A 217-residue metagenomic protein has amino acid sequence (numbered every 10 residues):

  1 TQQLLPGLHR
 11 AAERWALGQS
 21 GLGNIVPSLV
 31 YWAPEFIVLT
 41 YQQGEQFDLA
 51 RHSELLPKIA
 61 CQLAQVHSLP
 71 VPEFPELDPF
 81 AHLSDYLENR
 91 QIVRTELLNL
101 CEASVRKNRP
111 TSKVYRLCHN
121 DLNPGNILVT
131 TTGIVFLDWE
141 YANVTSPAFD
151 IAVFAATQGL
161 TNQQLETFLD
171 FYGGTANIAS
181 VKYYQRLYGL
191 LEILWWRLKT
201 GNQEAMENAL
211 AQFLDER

Functional and structural regions predicted by a protein language model:
T1-L77: ATP-binding pocket architecture of kinase catalytic cores
E13, H119-D121, N126, D138 (+1 more regions): Acidic active-site catalytic centers that drive phospho-/nucleotidyl reactions and related ester hydrolyses
I25, I37, R116, V135-L137: Protein kinase-like catalytic core scaffold
R51, I92-E96, L160, G201-A205: Alpha-helical structural elements of signaling/regulatory helical domains
L63-V71, N108-R109, Q158, A176 (+1 more regions): A general structural signal marking secondary-structure boundaries and capping sites
L69-N120, G125, T130, F213: An alpha-helical support segment within catalytic cores of ATP-dependent transferases
T130-Y183: Active-site Asp-x-Gly
E166-R217: Helix-rich C-terminal or lid/interface subdomains of diverse kinases
